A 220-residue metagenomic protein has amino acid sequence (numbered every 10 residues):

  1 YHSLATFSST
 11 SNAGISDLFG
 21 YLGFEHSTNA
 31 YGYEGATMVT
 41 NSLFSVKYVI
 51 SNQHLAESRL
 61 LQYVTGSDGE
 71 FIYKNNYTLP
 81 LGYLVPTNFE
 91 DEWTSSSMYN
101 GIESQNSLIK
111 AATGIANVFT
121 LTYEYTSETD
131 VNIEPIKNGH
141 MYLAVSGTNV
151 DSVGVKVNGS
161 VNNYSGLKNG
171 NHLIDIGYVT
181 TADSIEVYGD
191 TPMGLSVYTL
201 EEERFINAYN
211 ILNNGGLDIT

Functional and structural regions predicted by a protein language model:
Y1-T220: Soluble catalytic regions of membrane-associated enzymes that act on cell-envelope and secretory-pathway components
